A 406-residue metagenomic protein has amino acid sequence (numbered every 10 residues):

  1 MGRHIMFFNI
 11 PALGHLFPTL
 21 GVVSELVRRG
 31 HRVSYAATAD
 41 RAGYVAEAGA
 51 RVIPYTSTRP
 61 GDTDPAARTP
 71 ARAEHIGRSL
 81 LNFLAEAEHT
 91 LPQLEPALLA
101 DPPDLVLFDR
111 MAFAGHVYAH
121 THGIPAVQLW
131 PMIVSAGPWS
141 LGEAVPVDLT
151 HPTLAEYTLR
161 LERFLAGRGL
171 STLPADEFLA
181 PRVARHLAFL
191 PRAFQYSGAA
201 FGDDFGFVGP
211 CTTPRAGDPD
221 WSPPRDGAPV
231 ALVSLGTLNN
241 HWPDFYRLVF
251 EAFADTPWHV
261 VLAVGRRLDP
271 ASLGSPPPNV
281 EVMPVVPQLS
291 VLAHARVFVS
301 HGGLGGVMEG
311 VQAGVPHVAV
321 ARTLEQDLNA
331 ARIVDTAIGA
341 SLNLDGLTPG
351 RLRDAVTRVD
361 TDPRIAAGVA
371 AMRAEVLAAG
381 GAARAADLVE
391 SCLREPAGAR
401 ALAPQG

Functional and structural regions predicted by a protein language model:
M1-A155, L159-E162, L262-G406: Glycosyltransferase specificity loop/lid
I5, A184-H186, H259-V260: Hydrophobic beta-strand segments of well-ordered beta-sheets in folded domains
S34-Y35, D109, A166-T172, H186-R192 (+3 more regions): Short amphipathic alpha-helical surface micro-motifs
L98, F178-L179, P223, S290: Structural motif
A100, G167-S171, F189, A193 (+5 more regions): A structural signal for alpha-helix termini and helix-coil/disorder junctions
E156-D204: A short, active-site helix/loop in glycosyltransferases that binds the activated sugar's phosphate group
Q195-V297: Donor-nucleotide binding loops and adjacent catalytic segments primarily of GT-B fold Leloir glycosyltransferases
